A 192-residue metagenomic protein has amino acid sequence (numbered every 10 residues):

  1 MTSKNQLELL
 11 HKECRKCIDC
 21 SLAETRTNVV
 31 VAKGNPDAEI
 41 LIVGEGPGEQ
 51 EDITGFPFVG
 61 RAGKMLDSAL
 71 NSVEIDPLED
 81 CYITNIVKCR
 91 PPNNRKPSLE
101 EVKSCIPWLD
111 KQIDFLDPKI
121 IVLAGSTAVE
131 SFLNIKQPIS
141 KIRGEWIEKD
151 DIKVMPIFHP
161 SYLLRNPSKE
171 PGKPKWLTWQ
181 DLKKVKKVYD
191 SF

Functional and structural regions predicted by a protein language model:
M1-F192: A polyanion-binding, active-site-adjacent surface
